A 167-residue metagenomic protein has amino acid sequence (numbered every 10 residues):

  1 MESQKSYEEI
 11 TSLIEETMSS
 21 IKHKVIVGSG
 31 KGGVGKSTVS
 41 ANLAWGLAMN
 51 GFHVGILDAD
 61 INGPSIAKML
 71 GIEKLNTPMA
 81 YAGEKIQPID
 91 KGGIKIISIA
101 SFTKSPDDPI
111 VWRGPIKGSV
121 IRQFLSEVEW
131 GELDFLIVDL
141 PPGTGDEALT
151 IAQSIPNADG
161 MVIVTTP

Functional and structural regions predicted by a protein language model:
M1-V34, L75: Extreme N-terminal, non-catalytic leader segments that precede Walker-type/kinase nucleotide-binding cores
Y7, D134-F135, P141-P167: Conserved catalytic-core segment of NTP-binding enzymes
I21, G32, D58, I66 (+3 more regions): Residue-level signature of catalytic and energy-coupling elements of molecular machines, predominantly ATP/GTP-dependent
H23-I61: Walker A/P-loop phosphate-binding motif and the immediately C-terminal alpha-helix
W45, M49, S126, Q153: Short, well-ordered alpha-helices that flank and scaffold nucleotide-derived cofactor binding pockets
H53-G55, A59-T103, G118: Phosphate-binding loop that captures ATP/GTP phosphates
L75-Y81, I99-K117, F124-T150: Switch II (G3) loop of P-loop NTPases
P88-D90, E127-G131, Q153-N157: Conserved catalytic network of the ASCE P-loop NTPase/AAA+ motor domain
